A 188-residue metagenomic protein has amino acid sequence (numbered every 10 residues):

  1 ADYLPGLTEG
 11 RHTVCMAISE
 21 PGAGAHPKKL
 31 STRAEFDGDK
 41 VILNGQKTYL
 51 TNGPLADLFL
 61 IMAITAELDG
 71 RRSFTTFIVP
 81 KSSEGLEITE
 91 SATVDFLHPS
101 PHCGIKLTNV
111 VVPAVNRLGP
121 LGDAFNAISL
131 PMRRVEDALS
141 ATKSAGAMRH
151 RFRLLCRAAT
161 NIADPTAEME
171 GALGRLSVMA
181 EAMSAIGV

Functional and structural regions predicted by a protein language model:
A1-T51: Glycine-rich flavin
H12, K28-L30, L55-D57, S73 (+2 more regions): A generic structural signal for well-ordered coil/turn residues at beta-strand boundaries that shape enzyme active-site
M16, A34, L43-G45, I61 (+3 more regions): Buried hydrophobic positions in well-ordered alpha/beta secondary-structure cores of metabolic enzymes
D37-D39, I64-L68, K81-E84, T108-N116: Short loop segments at secondary-structure junctions
G38-I42, L58, H102: A generic structural signal for beta-strand entry/edge sites
Q46-L86: A short core secondary-structure module
T89-E181: Glycine-rich beta->alpha junctions and the first turn(s) of the following alpha-helix
A182-V188: Long, low-complexity C-terminal extensions of enzymes
